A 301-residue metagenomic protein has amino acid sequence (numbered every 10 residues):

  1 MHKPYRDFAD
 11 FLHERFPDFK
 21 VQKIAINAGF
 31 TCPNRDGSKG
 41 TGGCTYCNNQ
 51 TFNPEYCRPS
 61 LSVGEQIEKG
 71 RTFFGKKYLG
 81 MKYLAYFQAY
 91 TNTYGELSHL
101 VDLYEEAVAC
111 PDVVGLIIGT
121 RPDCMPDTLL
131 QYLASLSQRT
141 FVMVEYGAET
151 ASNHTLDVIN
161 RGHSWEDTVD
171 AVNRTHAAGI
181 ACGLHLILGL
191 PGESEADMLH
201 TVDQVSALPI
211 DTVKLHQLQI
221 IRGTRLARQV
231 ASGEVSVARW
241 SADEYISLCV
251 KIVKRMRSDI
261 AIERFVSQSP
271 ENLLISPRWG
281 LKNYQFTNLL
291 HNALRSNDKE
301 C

Functional and structural regions predicted by a protein language model:
M1-L84: N-terminal [4Fe-4S]-dependent radical SAM core
M1-Q22, T212, I220-C301: Auxiliary Fe-S-binding modules of radical SAM enzymes
Q22-I26, Y83-A85, L116-I118, V142-Y146 (+3 more regions): Hydrophobic faces of well-ordered beta-strands that scaffold small-molecule active sites in alpha/beta enzyme cores
C44, V108-V113, H200-L215, F286-C301: Structural recognition of alpha->loop->beta junctions
Q50-G70, F74-L97, D112-M125, F141-T168 (+1 more regions): Core AdoMet radical
F74-Y78, Y104-P111, Q131-F141, N173-A177 (+1 more regions): Acidic (Asp/Glu)-rich catalytic clusters
V101-E105, A134, S194-D211, Q268-L290: Short, electropositive alpha-helical surface patch
E166-L226, D243-V266: Conserved C-terminal portion of the radical SAM core fold that forms the substrate/S-adenosylmethionine-binding
